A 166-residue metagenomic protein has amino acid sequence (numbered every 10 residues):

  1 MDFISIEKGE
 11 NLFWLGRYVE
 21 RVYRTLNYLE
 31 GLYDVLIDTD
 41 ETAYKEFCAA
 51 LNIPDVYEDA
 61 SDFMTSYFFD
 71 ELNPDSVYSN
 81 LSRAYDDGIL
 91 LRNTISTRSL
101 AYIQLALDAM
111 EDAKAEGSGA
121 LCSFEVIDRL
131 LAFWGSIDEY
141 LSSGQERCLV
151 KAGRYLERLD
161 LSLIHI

Functional and structural regions predicted by a protein language model:
M1-L163: Alpha-helical transmembrane segments and their helix-helix packing motifs
